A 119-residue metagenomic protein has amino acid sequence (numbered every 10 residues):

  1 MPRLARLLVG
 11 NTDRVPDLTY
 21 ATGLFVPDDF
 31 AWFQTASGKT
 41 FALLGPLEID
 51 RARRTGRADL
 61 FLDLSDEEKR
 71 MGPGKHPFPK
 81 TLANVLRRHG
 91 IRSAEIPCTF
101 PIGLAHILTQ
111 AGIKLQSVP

Functional and structural regions predicted by a protein language model:
M1-P119: A composition/biophysics-driven feature that prefers long, compositionally simple stretches
